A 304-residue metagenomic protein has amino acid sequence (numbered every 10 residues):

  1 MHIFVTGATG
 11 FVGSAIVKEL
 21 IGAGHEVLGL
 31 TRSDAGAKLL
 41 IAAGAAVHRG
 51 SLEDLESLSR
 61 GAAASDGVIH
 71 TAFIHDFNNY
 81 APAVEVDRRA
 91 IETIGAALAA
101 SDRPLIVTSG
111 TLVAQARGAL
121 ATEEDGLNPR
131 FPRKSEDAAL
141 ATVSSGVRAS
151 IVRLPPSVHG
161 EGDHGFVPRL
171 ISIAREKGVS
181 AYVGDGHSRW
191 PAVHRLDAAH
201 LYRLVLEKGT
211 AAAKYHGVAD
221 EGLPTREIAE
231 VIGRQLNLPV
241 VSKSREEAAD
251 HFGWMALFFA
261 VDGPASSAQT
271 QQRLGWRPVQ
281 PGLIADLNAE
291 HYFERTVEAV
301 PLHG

Functional and structural regions predicted by a protein language model:
H2, L201-M255, R295-T296, V300-G304: Mid/C-terminal beta-alpha module of Rossmann-like enzyme folds, strongest in SDR-family dehydrogenases/epimerases
I3-A23: N-terminal Rossmann NAD(P)H-binding glycine-rich loop of SDR-like oxidoreductase domains
E26-L28, I74, P82, V86-F131 (+1 more regions): Conserved Rossmann-fold NAD(P)-dependent oxidoreductase catalytic core, especially the SDR/UDP-sugar
G29-E92, A96: NAD(P)H-binding glycine-rich loop region in Rossmannoid oxidoreductase-like domains and their noncatalytic homologs
G50, A256-G304: C-terminal amphipathic/interface module of NAD(P)-dependent oxidoreductases and related NAD-binding regulators
D125-P129, P155-D163, G184-L196: Glycine-rich "substrate-gating" loop/helix at the edge of Rossmann-like oxidoreductase active sites
D137-E161, F166: Conserved beta-loop-beta element that borders a ligand/cofactor-binding pocket
I171-S180, S188-G222: Alpha-helical substrate-binding/gating segment
